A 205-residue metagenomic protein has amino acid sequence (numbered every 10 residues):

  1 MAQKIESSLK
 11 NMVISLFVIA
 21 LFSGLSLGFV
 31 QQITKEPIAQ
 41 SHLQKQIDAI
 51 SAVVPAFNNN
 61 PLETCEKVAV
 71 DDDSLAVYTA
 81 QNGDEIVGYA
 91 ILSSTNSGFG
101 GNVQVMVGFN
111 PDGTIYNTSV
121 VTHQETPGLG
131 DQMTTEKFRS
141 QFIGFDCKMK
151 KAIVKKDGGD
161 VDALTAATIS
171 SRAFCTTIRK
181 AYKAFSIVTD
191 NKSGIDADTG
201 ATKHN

Functional and structural regions predicted by a protein language model:
A2-N205: Flexible, solvent-exposed loop/hinge segments and secondary-structure transition points
